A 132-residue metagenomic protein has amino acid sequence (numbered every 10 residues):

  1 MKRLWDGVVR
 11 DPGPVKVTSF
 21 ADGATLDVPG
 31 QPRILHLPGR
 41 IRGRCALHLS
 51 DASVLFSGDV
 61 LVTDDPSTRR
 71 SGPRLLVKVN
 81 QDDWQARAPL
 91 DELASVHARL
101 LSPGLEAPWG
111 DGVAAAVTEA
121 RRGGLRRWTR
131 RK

Functional and structural regions predicted by a protein language model:
M1-T18, E119, G124-R126: Active-site HxH/HxHxD metal-binding segment of metal-dependent hydrolases
V9, Q31-V113, G124, W128-R131: Metallo-beta-lactamase
V15-T25, G30-I34, R44: Anionic-ligand binding region
A52, T118-E119: Short, solvent-exposed amphipathic alpha-helical segments in soluble enzyme and RNA/protein-processing domains
